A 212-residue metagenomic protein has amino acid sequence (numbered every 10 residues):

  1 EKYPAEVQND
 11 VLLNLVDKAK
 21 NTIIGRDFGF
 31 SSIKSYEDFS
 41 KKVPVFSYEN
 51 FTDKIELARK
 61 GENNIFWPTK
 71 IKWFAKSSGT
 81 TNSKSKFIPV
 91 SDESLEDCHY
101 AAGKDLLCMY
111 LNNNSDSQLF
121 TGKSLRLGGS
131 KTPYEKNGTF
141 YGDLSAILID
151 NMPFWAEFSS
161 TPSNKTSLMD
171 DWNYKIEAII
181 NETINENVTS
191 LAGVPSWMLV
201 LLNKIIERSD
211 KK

Functional and structural regions predicted by a protein language model:
E1-V7, L12-K212: Active-site phosphate/ATP/adenylate-binding loop shared across adenylate-forming ligases
